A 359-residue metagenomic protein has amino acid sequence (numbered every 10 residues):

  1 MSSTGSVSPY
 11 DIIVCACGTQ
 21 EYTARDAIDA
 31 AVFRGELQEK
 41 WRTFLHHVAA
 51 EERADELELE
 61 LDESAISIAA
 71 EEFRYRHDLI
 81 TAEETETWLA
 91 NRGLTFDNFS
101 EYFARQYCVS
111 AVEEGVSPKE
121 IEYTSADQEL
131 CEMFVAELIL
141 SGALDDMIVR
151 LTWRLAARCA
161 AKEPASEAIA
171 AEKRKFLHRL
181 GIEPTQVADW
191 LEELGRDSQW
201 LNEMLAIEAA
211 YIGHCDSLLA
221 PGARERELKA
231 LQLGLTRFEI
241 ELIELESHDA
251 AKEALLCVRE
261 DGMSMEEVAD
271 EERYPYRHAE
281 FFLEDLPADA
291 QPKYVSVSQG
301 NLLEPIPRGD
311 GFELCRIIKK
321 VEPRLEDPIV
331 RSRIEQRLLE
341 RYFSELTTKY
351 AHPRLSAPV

Functional and structural regions predicted by a protein language model:
M1-I12, Q20-V359: Peptidyl-prolyl cis-trans isomerase
C15: Short aromatic-centered micro-motifs
